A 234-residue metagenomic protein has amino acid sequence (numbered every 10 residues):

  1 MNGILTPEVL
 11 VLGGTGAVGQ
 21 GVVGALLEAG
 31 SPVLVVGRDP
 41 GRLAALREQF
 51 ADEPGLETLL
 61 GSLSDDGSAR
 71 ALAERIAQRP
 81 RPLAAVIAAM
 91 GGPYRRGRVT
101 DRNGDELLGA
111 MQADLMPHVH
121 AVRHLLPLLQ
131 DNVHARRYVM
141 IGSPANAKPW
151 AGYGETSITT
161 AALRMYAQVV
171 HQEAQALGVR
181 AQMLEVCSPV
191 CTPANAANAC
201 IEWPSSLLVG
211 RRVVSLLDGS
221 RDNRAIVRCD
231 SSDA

Functional and structural regions predicted by a protein language model:
T15, V23: N-terminal Rossmann NAD(P)H-binding glycine-rich loop of SDR-like oxidoreductase domains
G30-A45: Conserved glycine-rich Rossmann-like NAD(P)H-binding loop of the short-chain dehydrogenase/reductase
F50-G67: Rossmann-fold cofactor-recognition segment
E74, Q78, A113-V133: Amphipathic alpha-helical dimer-interface segment in Rossmann-like NAD(P)H-dependent oxidoreductases
I87-R96: Conserved NAD(P)H cofactor-binding loop of Rossmann-fold oxidoreductase domains
T100-V119: Catalytic Tyr-X3-Lys loop
A110, Q130-L163, A167-Q168, Q172-Q175: Catalytic loop of short-chain dehydrogenase/reductase
A176-A234: C-terminal helical subdomain
